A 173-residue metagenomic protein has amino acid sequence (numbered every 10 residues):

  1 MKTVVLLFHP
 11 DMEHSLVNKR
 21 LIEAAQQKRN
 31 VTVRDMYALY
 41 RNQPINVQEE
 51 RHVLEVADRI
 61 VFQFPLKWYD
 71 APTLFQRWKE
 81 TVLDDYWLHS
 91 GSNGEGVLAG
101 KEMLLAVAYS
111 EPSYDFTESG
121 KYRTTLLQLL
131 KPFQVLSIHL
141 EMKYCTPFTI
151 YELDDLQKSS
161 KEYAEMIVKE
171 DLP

Functional and structural regions predicted by a protein language model:
M1-V31, V168: N-terminal beta1-alpha1 ligand-phosphate binding loop
V4-L6, R34, V61, L104-A106 (+1 more regions): Hydrophobic/aromatic beta-strand patches that form the interior of the parallel beta-sheet core in alpha/beta enzyme
M12-E13, Y40-N42, P112, L153: Flexible, glycine-rich phosphate/dinucleotide-binding loops and adjacent beta-alpha linkers at cofactor/substrate
L16-R20, I45, T73-R77, K158: Generic recognition of short, well-ordered alpha-helical segments
I22-Q26, L130-P173: Glycine-rich phosphate/pyrophosphate-binding loop and the adjoining helix
N30-P44: A short beta-strand-loop structural module common to alpha/beta enzyme folds
Q48-F133: Helix-loop-strand module that forms the ligand-binding subsite of alpha/beta enzymes
